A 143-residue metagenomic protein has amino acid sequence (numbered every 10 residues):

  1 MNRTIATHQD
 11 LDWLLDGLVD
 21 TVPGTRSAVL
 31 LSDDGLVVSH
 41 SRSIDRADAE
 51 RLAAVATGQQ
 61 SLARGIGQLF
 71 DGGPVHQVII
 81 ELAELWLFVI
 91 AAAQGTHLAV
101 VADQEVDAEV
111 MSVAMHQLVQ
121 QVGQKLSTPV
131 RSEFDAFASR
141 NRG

Functional and structural regions predicted by a protein language model:
M1-T25, V37-G143: Acidic, low-complexity cytosolic segments
L30-V38: Short, glycine-anchored, charge-dense loop/turn motifs used at functional sites
